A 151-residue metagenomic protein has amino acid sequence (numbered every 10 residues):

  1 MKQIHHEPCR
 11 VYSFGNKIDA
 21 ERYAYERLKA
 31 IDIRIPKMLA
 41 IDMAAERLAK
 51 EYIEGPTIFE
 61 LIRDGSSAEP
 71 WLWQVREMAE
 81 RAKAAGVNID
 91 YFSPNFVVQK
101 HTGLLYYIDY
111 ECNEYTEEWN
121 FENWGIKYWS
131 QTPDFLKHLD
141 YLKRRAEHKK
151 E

Functional and structural regions predicted by a protein language model:
M1-D19: ATP-binding glycine-rich loop module of kinase domains
H5, F14-G15, K29, I33-L72: Conserved structural core of kinase catalytic domains
P8, T57, Y115-E117: Conserved protein kinase catalytic core
E54, S93, C112: Short, glycine/acidic-enriched loop or turn micro-motifs at the edges of active sites
W71-W73, K83-V87, Q99-E151: C-lobe/activation-segment region of protein kinase-like
E77-R81: Conserved hydrophobic core/spine positions of the Hanks-type protein kinase catalytic domain
Y91-V98: Hydrophobic residue at the +6 position relative to the catalytic HRD Asp in the kinase catalytic loop
